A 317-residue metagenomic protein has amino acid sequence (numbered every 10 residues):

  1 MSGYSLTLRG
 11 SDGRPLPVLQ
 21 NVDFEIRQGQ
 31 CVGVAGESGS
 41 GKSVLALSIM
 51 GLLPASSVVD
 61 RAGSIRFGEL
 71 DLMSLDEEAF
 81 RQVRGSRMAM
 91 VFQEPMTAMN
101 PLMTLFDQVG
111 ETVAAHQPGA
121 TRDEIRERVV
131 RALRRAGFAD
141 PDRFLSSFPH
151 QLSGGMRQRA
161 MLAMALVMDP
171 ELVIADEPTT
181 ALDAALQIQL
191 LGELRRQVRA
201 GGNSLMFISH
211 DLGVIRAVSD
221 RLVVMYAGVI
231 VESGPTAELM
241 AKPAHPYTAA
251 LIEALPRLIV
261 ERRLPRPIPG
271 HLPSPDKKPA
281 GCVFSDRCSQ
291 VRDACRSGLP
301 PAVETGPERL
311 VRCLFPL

Functional and structural regions predicted by a protein language model:
D60-D71: Conserved ABC transporter NBD signature motif
L70-D71, D123-R143, I252-E253: Conserved ABC ATPase "signature" region
D71-A89, A115, R122, E238-P243 (+1 more regions): ABC ATPase NBD coupling module
D142-L145, S233-L317: Short catalytic/signature loops enriched in Gly
V167-E171: A short, proline-enriched helix->beta-strand linker immediately N-terminal to the Walker B motif in ABC-type P-loop
I174, P178, L182-R263: P-loop NTP-binding/switch modules centered on Walker-like glycine-rich loops
